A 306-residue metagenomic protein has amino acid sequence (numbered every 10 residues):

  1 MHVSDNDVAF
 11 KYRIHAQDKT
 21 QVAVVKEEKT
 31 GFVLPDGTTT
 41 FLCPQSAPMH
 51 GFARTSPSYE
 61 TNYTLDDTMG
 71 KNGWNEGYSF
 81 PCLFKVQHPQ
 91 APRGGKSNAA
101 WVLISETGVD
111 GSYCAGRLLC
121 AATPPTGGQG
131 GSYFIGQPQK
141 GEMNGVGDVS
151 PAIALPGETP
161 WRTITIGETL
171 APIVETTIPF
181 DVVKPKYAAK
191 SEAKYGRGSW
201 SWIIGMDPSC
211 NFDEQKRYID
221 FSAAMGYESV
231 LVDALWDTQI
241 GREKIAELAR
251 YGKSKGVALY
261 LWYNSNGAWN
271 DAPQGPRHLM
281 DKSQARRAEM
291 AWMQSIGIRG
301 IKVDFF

Functional and structural regions predicted by a protein language model:
M1-E175, P179: N-terminal accessory beta-strand-rich subdomains and adjacent acidic, glycine-rich linkers that precede catalytic cores
Y12, Y59, Y63, W74 (+12 more regions): Sequence-level detector for tyrosine residue identity
D18, G70, G147-V149, P185 (+2 more regions): Residue-level detector of functional hotspots within protein domains
Q21-A23, G73, S150-A152, A188 (+4 more regions): Generic structural signal for short, flexible, solvent-exposed coil/loop and linker residues
A53-R54, K184, E243, P273: Alpha-helix boundary/interfacial micro-motifs
S150, A154-S229: An acidic-aromatic substrate-binding cleft motif
Y195-F306: Substrate-binding cleft of carbohydrate-active enzyme catalytic domains
